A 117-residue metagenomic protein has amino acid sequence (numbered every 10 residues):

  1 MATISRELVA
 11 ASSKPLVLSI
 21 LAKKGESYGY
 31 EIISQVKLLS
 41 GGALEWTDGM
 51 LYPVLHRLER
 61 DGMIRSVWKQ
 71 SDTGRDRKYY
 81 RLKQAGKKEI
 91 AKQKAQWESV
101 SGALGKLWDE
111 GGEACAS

Functional and structural regions predicted by a protein language model:
M1-A11, Q93: Intrinsically disordered, low-complexity serine/threonine- and proline-rich regulatory segments
E7-M50: N-terminal helix-turn-helix DNA-binding core of bacterial DNA-binding proteins
Y28-G29, Y79, I90: Amphipathic alpha-helical segments enriched in hydrophobic/aromatic and basic residues that form the DNA-contacting
L51-L58: Basic amphipathic alpha-helical segments that dock to polyanions
E59-D76, R81: Beta-hairpin "wing" of winged helix-turn-helix
L82-G86: Accessory beta->alpha helical hairpin/"wing" motif in late/C-terminal subdomains of nucleic-acid enzymes
K88-S117: Amphipathic alpha-helical dimerization/coiled-coil segments that flank or bridge DNA-binding/regulatory modules
